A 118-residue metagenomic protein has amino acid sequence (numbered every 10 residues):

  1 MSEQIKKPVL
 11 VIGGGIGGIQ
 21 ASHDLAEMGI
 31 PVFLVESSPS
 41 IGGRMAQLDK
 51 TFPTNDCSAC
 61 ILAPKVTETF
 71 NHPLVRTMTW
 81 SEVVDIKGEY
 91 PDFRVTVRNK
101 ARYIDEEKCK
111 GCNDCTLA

Functional and structural regions predicted by a protein language model:
M1-A118: Residues forming the flavin
